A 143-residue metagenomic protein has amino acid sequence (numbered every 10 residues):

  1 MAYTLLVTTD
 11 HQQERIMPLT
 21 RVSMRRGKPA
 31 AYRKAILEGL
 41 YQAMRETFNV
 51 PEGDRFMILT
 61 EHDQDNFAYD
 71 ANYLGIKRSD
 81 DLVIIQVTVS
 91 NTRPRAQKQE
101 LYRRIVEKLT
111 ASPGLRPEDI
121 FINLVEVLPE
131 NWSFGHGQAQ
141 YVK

Functional and structural regions predicted by a protein language model:
M1-I16: Short, Lys/Arg-enriched N-terminal segments with co-localized hydrophobic residues within the first ~10-30 amino acids
M17-K143: Interaction-mediating elements
